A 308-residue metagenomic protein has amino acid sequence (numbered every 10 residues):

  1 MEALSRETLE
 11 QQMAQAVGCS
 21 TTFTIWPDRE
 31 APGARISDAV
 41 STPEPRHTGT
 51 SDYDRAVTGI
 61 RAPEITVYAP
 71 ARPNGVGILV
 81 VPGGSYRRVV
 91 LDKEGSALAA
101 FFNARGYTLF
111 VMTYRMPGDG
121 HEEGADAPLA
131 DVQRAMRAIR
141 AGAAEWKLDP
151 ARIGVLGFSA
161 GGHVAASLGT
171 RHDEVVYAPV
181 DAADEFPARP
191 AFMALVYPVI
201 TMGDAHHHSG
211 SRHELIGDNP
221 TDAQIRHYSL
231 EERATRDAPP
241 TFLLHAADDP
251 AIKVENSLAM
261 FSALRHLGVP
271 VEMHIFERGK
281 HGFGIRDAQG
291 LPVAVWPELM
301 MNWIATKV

Functional and structural regions predicted by a protein language model:
A3-P73: N-terminal cap/lid segment of alpha/beta-hydrolase-fold proteins
V40-D52, A182, A191, P198-R233 (+1 more regions): Mobile cap/lid helix-loop segments that gate and shape the active-site cleft of serine hydrolases
G75-G83: Short beta-strand element of the alpha/beta-hydrolase
V89-L91, A97-L98, M112-P150, D287-A294: Catalytic nucleophile-loop/oxyanion-hole region of alpha/beta-hydrolase and closely related hydrolase-like folds
R134-H208, I225: Primarily recognizes the serine-hydrolase "nucleophile elbow" in alpha/beta-hydrolase and SGNH/GDSL folds
M202, D248-I252: Acidic catalytic loop of the alpha/beta-hydrolase fold
D237, L243-H245, D249: Short beta-strand/loop motif that positions the catalytic acidic residue of the alpha/beta-hydrolase fold
L244, V254, L258-V308: C-terminal catalytic histidine-bearing segment of alpha/beta-hydrolase fold enzymes
